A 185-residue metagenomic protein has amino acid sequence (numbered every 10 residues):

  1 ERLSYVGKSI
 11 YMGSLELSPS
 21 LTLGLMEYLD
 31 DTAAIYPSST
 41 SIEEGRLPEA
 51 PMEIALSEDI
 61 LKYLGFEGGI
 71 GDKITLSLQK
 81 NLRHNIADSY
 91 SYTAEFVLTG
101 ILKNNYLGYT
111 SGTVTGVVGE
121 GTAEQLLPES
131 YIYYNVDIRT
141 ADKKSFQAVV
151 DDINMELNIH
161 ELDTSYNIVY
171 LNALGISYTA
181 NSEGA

Functional and structural regions predicted by a protein language model:
E1-G184: Basic-flanked hydrophobic alpha-helices used for secretion and membrane insertion
